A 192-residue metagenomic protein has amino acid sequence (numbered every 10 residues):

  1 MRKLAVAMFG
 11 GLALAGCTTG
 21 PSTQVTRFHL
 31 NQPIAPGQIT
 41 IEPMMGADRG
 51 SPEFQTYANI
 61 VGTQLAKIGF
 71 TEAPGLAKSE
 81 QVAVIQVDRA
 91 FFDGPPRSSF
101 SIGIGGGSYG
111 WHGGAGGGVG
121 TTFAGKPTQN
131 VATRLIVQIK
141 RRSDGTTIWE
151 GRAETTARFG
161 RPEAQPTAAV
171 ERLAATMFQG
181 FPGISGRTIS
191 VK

Functional and structural regions predicted by a protein language model:
L4-M8, A15-I68, A73-P74, V84 (+3 more regions): A structural "domain/chain start" motif
L4-T19, G118-N130: Short charge-dense sequence patches
A5-G11, R49-Q55, G103-Y109, G117-G118 (+1 more regions): A generic short-segment signal for beta-strand/edge and adjacent turn/coil regions
T18-L30, A124-K192: C-terminal/domain-edge helix-coil "capping" segments
A35-G37, V61, I68, S79-A83 (+2 more regions): Envelope-exposed proteins and targeting segments
N59-T63, S101-G106, T156-R158, A168-R172: Short, low-complexity, polar/charged sequence segments that are solvent-exposed and flexible
Q86-D144: Surface-exposed short loop/turn segments
